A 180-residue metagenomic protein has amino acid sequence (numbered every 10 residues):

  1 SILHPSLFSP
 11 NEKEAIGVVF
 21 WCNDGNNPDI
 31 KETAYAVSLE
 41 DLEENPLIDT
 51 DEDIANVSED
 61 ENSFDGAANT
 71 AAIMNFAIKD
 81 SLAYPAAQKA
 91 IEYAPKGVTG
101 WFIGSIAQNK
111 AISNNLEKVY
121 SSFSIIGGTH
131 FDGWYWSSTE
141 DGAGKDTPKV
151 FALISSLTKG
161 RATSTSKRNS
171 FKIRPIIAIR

Functional and structural regions predicted by a protein language model:
S1-G97, K167-R180: Short, compositionally biased
W21, W101, W134-W136: A residue-identity detector for tryptophan
E32-A34, K96-W101, A107, D132: Loop/turn elements at helix/coil->beta-strand transitions in domains of secreted/extracellular proteins
A86-T99, I106-K118: Hydrophobic, well-ordered secondary-structure scaffolds
I106-R180: C-terminal, surface-exposed recognition/capping segments
